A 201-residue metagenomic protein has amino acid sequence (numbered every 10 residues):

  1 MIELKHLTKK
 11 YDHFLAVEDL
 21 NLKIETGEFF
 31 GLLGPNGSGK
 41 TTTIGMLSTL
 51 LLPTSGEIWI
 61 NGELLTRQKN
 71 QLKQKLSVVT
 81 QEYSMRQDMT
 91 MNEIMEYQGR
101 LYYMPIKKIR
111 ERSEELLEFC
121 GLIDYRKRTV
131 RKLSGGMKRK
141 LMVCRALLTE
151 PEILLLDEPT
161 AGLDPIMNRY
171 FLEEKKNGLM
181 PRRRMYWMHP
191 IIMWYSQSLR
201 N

Functional and structural regions predicted by a protein language model:
G56-R67, Q71-L72: Conserved ABC transporter NBD signature motif
E96, R100, K107-Y125: Conserved ABC ATPase "signature" region
T129-L133: Conserved ABC ATPase signature
V143: Hydrophobic anchor residue at the start of the ABC signature
E150: Conserved catalytic motifs of ABC-family nucleotide-binding domains
L154-D157: Catalytic Walker B motif of ABC-type/P-loop ATPase nucleotide-binding domains
P165-M167, P190: Helix N-cap at the start of a conserved alpha-helix in ABC-type nucleotide-binding domains
